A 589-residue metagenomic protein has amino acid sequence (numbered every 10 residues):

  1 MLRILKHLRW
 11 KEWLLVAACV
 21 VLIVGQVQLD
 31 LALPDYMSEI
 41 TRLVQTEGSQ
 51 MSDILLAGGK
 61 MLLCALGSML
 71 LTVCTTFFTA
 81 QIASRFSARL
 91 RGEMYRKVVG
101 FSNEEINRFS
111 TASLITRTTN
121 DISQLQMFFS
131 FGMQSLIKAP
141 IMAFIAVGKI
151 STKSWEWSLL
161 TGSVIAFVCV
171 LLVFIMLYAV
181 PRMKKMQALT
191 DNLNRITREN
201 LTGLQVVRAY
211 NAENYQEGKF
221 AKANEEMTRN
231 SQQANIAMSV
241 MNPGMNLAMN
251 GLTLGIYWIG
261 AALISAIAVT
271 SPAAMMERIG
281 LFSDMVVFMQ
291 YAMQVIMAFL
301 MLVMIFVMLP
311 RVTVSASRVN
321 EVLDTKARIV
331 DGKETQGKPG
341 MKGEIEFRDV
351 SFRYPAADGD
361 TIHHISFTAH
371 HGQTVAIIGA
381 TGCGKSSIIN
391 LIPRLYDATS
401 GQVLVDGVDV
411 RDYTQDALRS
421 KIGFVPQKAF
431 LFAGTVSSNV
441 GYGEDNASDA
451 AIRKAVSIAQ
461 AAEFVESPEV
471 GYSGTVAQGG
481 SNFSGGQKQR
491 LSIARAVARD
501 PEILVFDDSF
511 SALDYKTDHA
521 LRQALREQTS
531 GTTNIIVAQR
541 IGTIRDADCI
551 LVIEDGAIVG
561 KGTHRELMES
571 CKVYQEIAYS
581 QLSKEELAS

Functional and structural regions predicted by a protein language model:
M1-L33, M37-E39, L43-M61, T75-T79 (+13 more regions): Membrane-integrated ABC transporters
W10, N103-E104, N120-F129, M133 (+9 more regions): An intracellular "coupling" helix at the cytosolic face of ABC transporter transmembrane type-1 domains
K11, L15-Q28, E39, F131-M186 (+2 more regions): Transmembrane helices of ABC transporter permease
V21-L22, L29-R42, C64-T111, I115 (+10 more regions): Juxtamembrane helix-loop junctions of ABC transporter transmembrane domains
V98, F220, V319, F347-D349: Conserved catalytic Walker-motif region of ABC-type ATPase nucleotide-binding domains
K149-A166, Q233-S317, V322-L323: Helix-loop-helix
K338-S589: ABC-type nucleotide-binding domain
